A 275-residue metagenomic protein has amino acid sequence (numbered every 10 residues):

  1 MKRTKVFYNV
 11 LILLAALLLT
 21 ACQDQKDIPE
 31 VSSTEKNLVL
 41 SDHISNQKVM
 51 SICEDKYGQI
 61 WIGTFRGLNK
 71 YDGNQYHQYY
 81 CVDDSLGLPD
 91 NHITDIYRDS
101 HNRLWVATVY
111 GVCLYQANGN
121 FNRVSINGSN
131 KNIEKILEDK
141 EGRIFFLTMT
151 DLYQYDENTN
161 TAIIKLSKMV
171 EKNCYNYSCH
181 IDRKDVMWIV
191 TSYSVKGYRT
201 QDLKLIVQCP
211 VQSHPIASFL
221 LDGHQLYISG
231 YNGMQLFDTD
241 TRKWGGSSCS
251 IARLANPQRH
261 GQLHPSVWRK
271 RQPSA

Functional and structural regions predicted by a protein language model:
K2-A275: Carboxylate-rich, polar loop motifs that coordinate divalent cations or form catalytic acidic clusters
